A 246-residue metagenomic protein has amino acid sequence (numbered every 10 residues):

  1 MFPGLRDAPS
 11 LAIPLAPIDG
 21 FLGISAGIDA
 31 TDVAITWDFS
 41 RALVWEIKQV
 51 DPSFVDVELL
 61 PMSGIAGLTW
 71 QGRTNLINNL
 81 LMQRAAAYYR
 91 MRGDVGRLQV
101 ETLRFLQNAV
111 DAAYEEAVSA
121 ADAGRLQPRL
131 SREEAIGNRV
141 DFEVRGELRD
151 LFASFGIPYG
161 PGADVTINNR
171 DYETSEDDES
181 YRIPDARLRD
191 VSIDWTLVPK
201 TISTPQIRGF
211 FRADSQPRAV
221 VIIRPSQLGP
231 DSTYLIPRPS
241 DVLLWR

Functional and structural regions predicted by a protein language model:
M1-L11, A186, V242-R246: Non-Sec secretion/translocation targeting segments of pathogen effectors
P3-A26, D38-R41, W45: Membrane-interacting helical modules
S25-G27, V33-R246: Catalytic toxin/effector domains delivered as secreted proteins or via bacterial secretion systems
